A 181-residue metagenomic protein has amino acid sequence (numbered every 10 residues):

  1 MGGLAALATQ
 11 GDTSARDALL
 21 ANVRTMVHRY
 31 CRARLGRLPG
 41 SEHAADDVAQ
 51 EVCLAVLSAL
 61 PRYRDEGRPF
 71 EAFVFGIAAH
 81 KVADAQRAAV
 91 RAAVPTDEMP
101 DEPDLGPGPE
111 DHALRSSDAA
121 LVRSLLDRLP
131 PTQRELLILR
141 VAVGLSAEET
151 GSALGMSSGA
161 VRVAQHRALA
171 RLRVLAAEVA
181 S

Functional and structural regions predicted by a protein language model:
M1, D84, A92-R115: Internal acidic/polar
M1-T25: N-terminal module of bacterial RNA polymerase sigma factors
A8, V27, C31, A45-V56 (+3 more regions): Short, small-hydrophobic-rich alpha-helical interface motif
Q10-A18, R29-E51, A180-S181: Short, charged helix-capping/linker segments at alpha-helix termini
N22-R24, A119, R123, I138-S146: Short helix-capping/turn signature of helix-turn-helix
A33, S58-D65, G76-T96: Arg/Lys-rich amphipathic alpha helix in sigma70-family domain 2
D47-L54, R68-H80: Structural recognition of an alpha-helix C-terminal capping motif at a helix-to-coil junction
Q133, A142, E148-S181: DNA-recognition helix of helix-turn-helix
